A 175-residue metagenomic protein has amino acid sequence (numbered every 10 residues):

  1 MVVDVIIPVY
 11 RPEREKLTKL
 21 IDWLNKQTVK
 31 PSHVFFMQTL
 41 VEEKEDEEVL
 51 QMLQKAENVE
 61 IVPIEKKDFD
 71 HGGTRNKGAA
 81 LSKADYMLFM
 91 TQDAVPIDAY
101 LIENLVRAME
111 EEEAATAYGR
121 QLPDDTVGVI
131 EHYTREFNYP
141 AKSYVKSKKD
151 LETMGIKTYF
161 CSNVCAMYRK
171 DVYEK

Functional and structural regions predicted by a protein language model:
V2-D4, H33: Cell-envelope/extracellular polymer assembly enzymes that use nucleotide-activated donors
P12-K26: Short, well-formed alpha-helical segments that are part of the catalytic scaffolds of diverse glycosyltransferases
S32-E42, V62-I64: Short beta-strand/loop segment that forms part of the nucleotide-sugar
M37-V49, A94-V95: A conserved acidic beta->alpha catalytic loop
E65-S82: Glycine-rich, basic loop-to-helix element that forms the pyrophosphate-binding segment of sugar-nucleotide handling
M87: Short aromatic/hydrophobic "clamp" motif used to bind/position activated sugar donors
V95, A99-H132: Conserved donor NDP-sugar-binding/catalytic core segment of glycosyltransferases
K148-Y168, K175: A recurrent flexible, glycine/aromatic-enriched loop bordering the glycosyltransferase active site that acts as
